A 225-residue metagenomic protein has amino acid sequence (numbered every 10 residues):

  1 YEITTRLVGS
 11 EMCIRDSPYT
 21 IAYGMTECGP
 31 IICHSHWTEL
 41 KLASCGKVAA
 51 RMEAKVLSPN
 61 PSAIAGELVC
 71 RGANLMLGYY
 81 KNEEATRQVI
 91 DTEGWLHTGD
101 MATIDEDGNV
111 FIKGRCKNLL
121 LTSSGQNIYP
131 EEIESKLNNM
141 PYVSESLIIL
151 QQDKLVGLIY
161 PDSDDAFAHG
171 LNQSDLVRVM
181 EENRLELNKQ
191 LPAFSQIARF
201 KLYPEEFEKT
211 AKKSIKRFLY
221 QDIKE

Functional and structural regions predicted by a protein language model:
Y1-I14: Single conserved hydrophobic/aromatic residue that forms the stacking wall/gate of nucleotide- or nucleobase-binding
E11, S17, M25-L42, S58-P59 (+2 more regions): Active-site loops of AMP-binding adenylate-forming
T20-E27, G46-V48, I148-L150: Beta-strand->loop->alpha-helix junctions that form or flank phosphate-binding loops in nucleotide-handling enzymes
V48, N60-A63, E67-T122: Conserved ATP-binding/catalytic segment of the ANL
L75, N109-N138, D165-D175, L191-I197 (+1 more regions): Adenylate-forming
M101, E106, N139-S163, N188: C-terminal boundary motif of the adenylate-forming
L120, E145-L147, D153, R184-E225: Conserved C-terminal "lid"/linker of ANL adenylate-forming enzymes
